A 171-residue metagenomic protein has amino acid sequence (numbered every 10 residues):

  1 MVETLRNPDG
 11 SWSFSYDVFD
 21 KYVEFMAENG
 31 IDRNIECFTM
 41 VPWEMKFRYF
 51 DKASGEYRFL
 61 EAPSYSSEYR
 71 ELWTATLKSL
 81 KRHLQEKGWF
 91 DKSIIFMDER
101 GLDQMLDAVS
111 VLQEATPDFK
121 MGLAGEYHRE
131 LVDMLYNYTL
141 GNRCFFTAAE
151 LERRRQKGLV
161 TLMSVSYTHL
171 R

Functional and structural regions predicted by a protein language model:
M1-F119, A124-L135: Aromatic-lined carbohydrate-binding surfaces of glycoside hydrolases
T116, M134-Y138, Q156-T161: Glycine-enriched alpha-helix->loop->beta-strand junction motifs that scaffold or abut catalytic
L131-F146: Short, well-ordered secondary-structure micro-motifs within conserved domains or adaptor modules
F146-E150, K157: Long amphipathic alpha-helical scaffold regions
T168-H169: Conserved small/polar residues in nucleotide/adenosyl-binding loops
